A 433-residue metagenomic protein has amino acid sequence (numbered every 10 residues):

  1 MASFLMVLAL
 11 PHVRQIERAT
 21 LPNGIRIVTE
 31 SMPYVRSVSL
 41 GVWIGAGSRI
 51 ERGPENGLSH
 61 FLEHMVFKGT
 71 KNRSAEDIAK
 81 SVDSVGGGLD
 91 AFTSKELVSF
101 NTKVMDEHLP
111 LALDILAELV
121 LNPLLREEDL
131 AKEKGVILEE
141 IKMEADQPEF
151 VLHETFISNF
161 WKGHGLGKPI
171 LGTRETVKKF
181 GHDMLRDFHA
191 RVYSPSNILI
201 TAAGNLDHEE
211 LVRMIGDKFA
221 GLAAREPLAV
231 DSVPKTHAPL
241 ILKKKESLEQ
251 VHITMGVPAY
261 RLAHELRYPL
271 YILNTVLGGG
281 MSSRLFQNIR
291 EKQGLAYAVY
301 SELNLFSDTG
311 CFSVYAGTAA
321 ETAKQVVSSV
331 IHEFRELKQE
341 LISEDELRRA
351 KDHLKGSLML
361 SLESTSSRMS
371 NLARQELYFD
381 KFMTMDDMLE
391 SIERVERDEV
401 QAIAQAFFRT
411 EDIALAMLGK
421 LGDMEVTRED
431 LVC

Functional and structural regions predicted by a protein language model:
M1-L10: N-terminal amphipathic/basic-hydrophobic helices that include classical n-h-c signal peptides and signal-anchor
F4, R14, T20, S31 (+7 more regions): Charge-rich, well-structured scaffold segments of protease-associated domains
Y34, S39-K103, G279-L295, F306: M16/MPP (pitrilysin/insulinase) zinc-metallopeptidase core fold and M16-derived inactive scaffolds
G53, G57, L111, K132 (+2 more regions): A generic structural signal for residues located within well-ordered alpha-helices of large catalytic or ligand-binding
L240: Flexible, small-/acidic-enriched active-site or ligand-binding loops
